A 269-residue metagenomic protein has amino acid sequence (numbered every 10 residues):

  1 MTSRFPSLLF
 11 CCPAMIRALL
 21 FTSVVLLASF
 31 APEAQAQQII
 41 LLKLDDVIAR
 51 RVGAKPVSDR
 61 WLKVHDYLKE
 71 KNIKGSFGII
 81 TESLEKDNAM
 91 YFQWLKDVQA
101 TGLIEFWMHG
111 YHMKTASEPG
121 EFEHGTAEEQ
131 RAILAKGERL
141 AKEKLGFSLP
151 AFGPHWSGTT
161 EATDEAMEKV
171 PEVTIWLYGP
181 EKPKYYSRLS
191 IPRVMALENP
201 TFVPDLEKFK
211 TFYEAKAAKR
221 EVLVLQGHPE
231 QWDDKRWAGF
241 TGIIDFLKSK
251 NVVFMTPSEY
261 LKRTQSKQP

Functional and structural regions predicted by a protein language model:
T2-L20: Bacterial N-terminal signal peptides that target proteins for export
A18-S29: Bacterial N-terminal signal peptides
F30-A36: Sec/Tat signal peptide C-region and signal peptidase I cleavage site
A36-K63, M113: Boundary/entry segment of secreted carbohydrate-active catalytic domains
I39-L41, T115, F147-P154, G158-L223 (+1 more regions): Active-site-adjacent pocket scaffolds in enzyme catalytic domains
W61-H65, F92-K96, R131-E138, D164 (+2 more regions): Generic structural signal for well-ordered alpha-helices, preferentially at hydrophobic/aromatic core positions
N72, T174-G179, G227-P269: C-terminal domain-boundary segment and adjacent tail
I73-E161, M195, R220-L225: Metal-dependent polysaccharide deacetylase catalytic core of the NodB/CE4 family, i.e., the active-site-bearing domain
